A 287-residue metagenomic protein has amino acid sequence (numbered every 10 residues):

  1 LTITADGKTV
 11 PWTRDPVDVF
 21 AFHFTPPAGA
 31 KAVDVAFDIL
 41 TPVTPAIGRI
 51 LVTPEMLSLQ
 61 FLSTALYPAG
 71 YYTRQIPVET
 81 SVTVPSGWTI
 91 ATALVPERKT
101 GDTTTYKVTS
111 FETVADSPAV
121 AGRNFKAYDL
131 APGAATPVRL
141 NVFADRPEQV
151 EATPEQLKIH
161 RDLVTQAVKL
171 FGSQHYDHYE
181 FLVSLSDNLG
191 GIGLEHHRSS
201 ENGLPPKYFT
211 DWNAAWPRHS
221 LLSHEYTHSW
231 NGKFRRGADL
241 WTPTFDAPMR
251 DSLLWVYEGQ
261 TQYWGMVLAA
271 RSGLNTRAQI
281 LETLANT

Functional and structural regions predicted by a protein language model:
I3-V52: A surface-exposed beta-strand-loop module
T4, T64-A65, Q75-A91, V95 (+5 more regions): Zn2+-dependent metallopeptidase catalytic core
G7, P16, A28, F37-T41 (+4 more regions): A mature extracytoplasmic/lumenal domain signature
V17-V19, A30, Q75-P77, P137 (+1 more regions): Extracytoplasmic
G29-A36, K107-N124: C-terminal beta-strand-rich structural cap/linker in extracellular carbohydrate-active enzymes
I39-E79: Glycine/proline-rich low-complexity spacer/linker segments in large multi-domain proteins
T80, D129-L253: Juxtacatalytic substrate-recognition/specificity segment
R235-T287: Acidic/His/Gly-enriched intrinsically disordered linker/tail segments that often contain short helix/coil "MoRF-like"
